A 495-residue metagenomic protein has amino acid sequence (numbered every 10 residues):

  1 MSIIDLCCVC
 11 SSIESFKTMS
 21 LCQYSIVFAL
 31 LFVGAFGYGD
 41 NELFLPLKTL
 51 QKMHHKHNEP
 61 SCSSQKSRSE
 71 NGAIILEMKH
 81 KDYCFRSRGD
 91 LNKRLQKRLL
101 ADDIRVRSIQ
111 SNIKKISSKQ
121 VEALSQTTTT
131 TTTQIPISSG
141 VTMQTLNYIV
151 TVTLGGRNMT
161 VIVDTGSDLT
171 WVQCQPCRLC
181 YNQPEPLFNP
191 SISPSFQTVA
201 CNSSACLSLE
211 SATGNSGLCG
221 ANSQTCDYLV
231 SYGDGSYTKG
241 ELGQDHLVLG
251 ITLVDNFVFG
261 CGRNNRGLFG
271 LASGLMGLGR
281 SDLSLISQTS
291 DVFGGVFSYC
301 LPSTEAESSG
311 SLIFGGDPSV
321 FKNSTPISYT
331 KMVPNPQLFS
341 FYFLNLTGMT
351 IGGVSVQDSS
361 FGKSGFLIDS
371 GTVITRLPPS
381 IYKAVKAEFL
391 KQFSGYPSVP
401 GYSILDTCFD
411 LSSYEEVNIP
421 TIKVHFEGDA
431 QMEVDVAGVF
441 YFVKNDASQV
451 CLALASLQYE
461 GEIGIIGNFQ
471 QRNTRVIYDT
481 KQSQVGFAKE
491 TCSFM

Functional and structural regions predicted by a protein language model:
S2, C7, E14-F85, G155-R157 (+11 more regions): Aspartic protease catalytic domain
S2-V161, L169-V172, P176-E241, F321-F343 (+3 more regions): Disordered propeptide/prodomain
N147-T151, N158-I162, L169, D227-L229 (+11 more regions): Beta-strand-rich binding-surface signature of beta-sandwich/beta-barrel folds used to engage anionic ligands
Y148-A200, L247, L275-G279, F314 (+2 more regions): Aspartyl protease active-site motif detector
Q224-S231, D282-S284, V296, P400-S412: Charged, amphipathic alpha-helical segments
G235, I251-T252, G353-V354, D429 (+1 more regions): Detector for glycine-centered tight turns/loop "hinges" at secondary-structure junctions
Y237-T238, S290-F293, S359, E415: Extracellular/lumenal carbohydrate-interaction signature centered on repeated Trp-anchored short motifs
E241-L346, F366: Eukaryotic endomembrane system proteins
